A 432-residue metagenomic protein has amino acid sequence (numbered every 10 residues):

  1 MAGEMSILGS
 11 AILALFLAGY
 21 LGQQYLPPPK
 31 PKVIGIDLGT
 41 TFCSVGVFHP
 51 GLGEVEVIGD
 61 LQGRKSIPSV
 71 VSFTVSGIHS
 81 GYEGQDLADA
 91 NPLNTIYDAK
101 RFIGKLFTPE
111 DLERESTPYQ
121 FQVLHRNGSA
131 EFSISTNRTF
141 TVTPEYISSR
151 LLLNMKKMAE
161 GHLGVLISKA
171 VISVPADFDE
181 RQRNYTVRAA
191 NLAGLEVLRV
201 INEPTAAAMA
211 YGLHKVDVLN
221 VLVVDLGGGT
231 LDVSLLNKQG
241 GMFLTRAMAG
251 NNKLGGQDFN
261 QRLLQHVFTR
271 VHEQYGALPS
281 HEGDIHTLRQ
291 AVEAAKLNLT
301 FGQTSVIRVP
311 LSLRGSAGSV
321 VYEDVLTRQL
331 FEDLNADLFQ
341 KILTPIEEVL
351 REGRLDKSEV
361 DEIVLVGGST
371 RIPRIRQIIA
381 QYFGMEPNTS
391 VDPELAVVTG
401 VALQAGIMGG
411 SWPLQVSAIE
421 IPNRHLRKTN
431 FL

Functional and structural regions predicted by a protein language model:
A2-R114, Q122-L124, R138-T141, E145 (+2 more regions): Oxyanion-binding/catalytic loops of NTP- or PPi-dependent enzymes
S80, A130-S135: Generic recognition of long tandem-repeat/solenoid scaffolds
Q122-N127, S133: An exposure/low-complexity boundary signal
